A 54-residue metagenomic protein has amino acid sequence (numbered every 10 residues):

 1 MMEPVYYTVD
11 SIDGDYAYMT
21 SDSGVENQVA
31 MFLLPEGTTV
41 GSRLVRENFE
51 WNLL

Functional and structural regions predicted by a protein language model:
M1-I12: Structural detector for short beta-strands of small beta-barrel domains
D15-M19: Short aromatic-glycine-enriched beta-strand elements
S21-V29: Short, structured beta-strand/loop micro-motifs enriched in basic residues and often containing a Trp
F49-L54: Short, Lys/Arg- and Gly-enriched loop/turn segments at beta-strand edges
